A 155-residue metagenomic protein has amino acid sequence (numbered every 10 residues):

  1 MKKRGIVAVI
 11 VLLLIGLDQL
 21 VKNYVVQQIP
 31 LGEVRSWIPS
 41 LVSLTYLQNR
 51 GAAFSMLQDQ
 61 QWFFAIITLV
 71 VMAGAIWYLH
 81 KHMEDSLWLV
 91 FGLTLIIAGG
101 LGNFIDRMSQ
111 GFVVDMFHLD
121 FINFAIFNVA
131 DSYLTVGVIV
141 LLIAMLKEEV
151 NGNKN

Functional and structural regions predicted by a protein language model:
M1-N155: Alpha-helical transmembrane bundles and membrane-interface segments of multipass inner-membrane proteins
